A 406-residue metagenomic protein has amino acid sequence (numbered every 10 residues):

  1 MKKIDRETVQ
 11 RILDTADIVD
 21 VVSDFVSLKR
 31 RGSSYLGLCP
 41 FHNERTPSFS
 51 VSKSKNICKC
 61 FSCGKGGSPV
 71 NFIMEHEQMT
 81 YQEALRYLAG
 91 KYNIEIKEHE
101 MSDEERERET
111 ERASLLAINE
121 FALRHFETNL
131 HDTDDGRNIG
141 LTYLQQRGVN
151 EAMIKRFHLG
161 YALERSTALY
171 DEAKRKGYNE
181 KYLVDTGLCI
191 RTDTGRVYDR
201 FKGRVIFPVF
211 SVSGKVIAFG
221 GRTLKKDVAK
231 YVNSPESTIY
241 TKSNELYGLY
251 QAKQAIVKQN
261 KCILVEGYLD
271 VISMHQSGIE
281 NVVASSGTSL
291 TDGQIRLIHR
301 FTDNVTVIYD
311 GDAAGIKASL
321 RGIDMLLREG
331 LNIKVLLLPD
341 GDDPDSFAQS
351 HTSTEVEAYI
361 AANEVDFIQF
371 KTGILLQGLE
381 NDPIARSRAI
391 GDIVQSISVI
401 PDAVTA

Functional and structural regions predicted by a protein language model:
M1-S102, R106, A162: N-terminal structured subdomain of primase-like DNA metabolism proteins
I4, R31, R108-R124, L163-F301 (+2 more regions): Phosphate-handling DNA/RNA-contact segment within nucleic-acid enzymes
I12-T15, G32, E105-L116, T133-N138 (+4 more regions): Conserved phosphate/pyrophosphate-binding and hydrolysis machinery centered on Walker-type P-loop NTPases, extending
E75-Y92, G203-R222, S346-S350, E357-A358 (+1 more regions): Structured, non-catalytic alpha/beta "coupling" segments that mediate domain-domain communication and provide generic
E83-G136: Conserved active-site segments centered on acidic
L269, L290, Y309-S319, L337 (+1 more regions): Acidic, metal-coordinating catalytic cores used for nucleic-acid/nucleotide bond scission and strand-transfer chemistry
L331-T405: C-terminal or mid-to-C-terminal helical accessory/interaction module adjacent to the motor/catalytic core
